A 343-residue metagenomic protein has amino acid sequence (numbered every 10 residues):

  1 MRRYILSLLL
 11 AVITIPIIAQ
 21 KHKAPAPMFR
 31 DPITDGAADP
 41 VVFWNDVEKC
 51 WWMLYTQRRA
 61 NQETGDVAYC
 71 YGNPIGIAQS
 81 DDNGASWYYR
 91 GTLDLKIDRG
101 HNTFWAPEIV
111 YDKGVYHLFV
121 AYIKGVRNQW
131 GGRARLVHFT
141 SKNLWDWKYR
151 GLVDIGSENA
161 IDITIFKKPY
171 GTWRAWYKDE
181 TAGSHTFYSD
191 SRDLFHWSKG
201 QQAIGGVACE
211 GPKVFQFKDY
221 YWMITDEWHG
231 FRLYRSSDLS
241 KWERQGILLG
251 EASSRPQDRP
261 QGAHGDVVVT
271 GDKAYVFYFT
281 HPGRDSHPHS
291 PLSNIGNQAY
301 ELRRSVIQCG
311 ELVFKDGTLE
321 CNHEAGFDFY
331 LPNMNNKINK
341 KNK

Functional and structural regions predicted by a protein language model:
M1-Y4: Positively charged n-region of N-terminal signal peptides that target proteins for export
L10-I18: Hydrophobic h-region of N-terminal signal peptides that target proteins for export in Gram-negative bacteria
A19-K343: Carbohydrate-active catalytic/glycan-binding domains of CAZyme proteins, especially the secreted or lumenal ectodomains
